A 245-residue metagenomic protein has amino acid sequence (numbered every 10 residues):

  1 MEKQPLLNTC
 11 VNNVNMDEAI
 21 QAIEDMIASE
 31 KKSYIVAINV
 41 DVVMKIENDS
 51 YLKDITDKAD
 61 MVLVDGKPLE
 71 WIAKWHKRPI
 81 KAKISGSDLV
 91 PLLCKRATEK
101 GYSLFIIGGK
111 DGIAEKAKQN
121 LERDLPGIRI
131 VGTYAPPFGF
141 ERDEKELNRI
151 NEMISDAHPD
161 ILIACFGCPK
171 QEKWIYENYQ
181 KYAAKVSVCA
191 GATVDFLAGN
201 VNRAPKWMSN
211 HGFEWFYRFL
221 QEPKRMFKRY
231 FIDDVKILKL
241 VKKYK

Functional and structural regions predicted by a protein language model:
M1-D88: N-terminal nucleotide/polyanion-binding subdomain common to many enzyme families
N39-V43, F166-Q171, T193-V194: Short glycine-rich anion-binding loops that position phosphate/pyrophosphate groups of nucleotides and phosphorylated
D60, V131, D160, K185: Conserved acidic residues
P68-A73, R203-K245: A transmembrane-helix-recognition feature enriched in membrane-embedded lipid enzymes and envelope glyco-/phospholipid
K77-M153, A157: Conserved beta-alpha
K118, E172-K181: Short Gly/Thr/Asp-enriched flexible loops that form oxyanion-binding sites at enzyme active sites
A135-E141, K185-Q221: Short, flexible loop segments at boundaries between secondary-structure elements
I154-I163, C168, A184: Proline-aspartate-enriched helix->loop->beta-strand connector
